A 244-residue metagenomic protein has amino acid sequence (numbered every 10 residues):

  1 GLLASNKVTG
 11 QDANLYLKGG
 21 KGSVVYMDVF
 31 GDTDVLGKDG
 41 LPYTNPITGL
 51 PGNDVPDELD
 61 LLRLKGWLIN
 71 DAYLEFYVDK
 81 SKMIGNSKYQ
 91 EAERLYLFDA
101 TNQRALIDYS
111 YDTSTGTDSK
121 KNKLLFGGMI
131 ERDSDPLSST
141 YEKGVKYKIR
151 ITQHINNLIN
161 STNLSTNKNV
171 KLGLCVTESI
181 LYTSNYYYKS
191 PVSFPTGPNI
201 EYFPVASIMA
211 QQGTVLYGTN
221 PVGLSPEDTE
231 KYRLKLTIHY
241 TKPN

Functional and structural regions predicted by a protein language model:
G1-N244: Secreted, disulfide-rich extracellular signaling modules
